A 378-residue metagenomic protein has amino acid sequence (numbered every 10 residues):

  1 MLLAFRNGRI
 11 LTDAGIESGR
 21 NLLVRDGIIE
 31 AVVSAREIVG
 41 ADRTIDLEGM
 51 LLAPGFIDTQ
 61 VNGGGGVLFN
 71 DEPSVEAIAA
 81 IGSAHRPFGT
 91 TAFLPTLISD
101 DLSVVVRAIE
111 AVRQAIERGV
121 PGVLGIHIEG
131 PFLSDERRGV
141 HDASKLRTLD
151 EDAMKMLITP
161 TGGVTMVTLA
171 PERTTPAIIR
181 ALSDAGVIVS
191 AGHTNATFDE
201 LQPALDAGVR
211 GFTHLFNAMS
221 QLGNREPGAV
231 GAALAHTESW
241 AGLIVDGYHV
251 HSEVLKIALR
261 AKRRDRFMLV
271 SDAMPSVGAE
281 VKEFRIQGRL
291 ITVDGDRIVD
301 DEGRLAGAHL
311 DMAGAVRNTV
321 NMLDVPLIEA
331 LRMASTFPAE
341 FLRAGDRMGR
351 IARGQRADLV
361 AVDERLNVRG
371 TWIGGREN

Functional and structural regions predicted by a protein language model:
M1-V39, W372: N-terminal metal-binding scaffold of metallo-dependent hydrolase/deaminase domains
L3-F5, I38-A79, S83: Replace "His-x-His-based motif
M50, T59, N70-P121, K145-P160 (+1 more regions): Alpha-helical scaffold segments that flank or form the walls of functional sites
N62-G64, A79-A108, P121-S134, T161-E172 (+3 more regions): Divalent metal-dependent hydrolysis catalytic cores, especially in the metallo-beta-lactamase
G63-V75, V140-R147, I188-G192: Active-site mouth loops of central-metabolism enzymes
I128, L182, F212, T319 (+1 more regions): Conserved, mostly hydrophobic/aromatic
M154, I158-A279: Active-site core of metal-dependent hydrolases
G228-A241, G247, L259-S271, V277-V362: His/Asp/Glu-enriched, well-ordered alpha-helical/loop segment that forms or immediately abuts the divalent-metal
